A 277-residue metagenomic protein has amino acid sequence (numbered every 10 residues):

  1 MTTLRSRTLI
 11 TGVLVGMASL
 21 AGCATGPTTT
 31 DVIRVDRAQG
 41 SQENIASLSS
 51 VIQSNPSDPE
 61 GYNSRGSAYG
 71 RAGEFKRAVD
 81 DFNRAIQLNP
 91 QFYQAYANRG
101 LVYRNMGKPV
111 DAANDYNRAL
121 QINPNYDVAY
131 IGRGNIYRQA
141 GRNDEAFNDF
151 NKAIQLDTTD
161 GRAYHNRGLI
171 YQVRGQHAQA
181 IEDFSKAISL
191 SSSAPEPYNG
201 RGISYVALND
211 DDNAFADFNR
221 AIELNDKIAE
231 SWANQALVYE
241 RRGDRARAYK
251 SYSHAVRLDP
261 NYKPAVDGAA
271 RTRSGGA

Functional and structural regions predicted by a protein language model:
T2, I10, L14, S19-K76 (+3 more regions): N-terminal leader/linker segments that initiate helical-solenoid repeat arrays
T25-I33, Q39, F215, W232-A233 (+1 more regions): Terminal, low-structured helical/coil segments at or just beyond the last alpha-helical repeat
A38-S47, G73-R84, N105-R118, A140-K152 (+4 more regions): Structural signature of tandem alpha-helical TPR/SEL1-like repeats, specifically the intra-repeat loop/turn
P59-E60, Y93-Q94, D127-V128, G161-R162 (+4 more regions): Helix-start (N-cap) detector for alpha-helical repeat units in TPR-like alpha-solenoids, especially tetratricopeptide
N89-V173: A generic tandem-repeat structural signature
